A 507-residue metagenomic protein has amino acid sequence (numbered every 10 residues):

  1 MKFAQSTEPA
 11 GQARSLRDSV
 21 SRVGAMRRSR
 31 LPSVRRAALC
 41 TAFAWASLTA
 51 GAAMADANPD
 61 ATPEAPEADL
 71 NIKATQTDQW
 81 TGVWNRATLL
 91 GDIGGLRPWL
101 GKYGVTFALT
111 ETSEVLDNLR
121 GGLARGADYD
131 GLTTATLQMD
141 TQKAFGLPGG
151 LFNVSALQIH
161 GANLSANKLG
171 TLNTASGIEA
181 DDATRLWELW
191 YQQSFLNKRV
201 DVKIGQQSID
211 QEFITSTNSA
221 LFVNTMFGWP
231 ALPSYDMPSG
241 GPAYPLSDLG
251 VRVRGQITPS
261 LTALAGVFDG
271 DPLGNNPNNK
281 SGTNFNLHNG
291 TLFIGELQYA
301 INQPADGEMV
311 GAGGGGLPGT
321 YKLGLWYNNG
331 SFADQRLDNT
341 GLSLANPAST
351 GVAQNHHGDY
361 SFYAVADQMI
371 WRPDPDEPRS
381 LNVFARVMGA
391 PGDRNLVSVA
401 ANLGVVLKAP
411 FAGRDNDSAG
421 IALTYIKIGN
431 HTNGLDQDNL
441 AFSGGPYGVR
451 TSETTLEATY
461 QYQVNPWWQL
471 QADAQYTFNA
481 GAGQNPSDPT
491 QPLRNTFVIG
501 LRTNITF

Functional and structural regions predicted by a protein language model:
K2-A4, S19-R28, C40-T112, N118 (+2 more regions): N-terminal periplasmic/intermembrane-space "pro-region" immediately following the signal or transit peptide
G91-F107, D140-F152, L196-R199, S260 (+4 more regions): Short loop/turn motifs that connect adjacent beta-strands in outer-membrane beta-barrel proteins
F107-V115, F152-Q158, V202-Q206, A263-D269 (+7 more regions): Transmembrane beta-barrel strands of outer-membrane/channel proteins
L109, A135-T141, E188-Q193, V251-G255 (+6 more regions): Residues on the lipid-exposed face of transmembrane beta-strands in outer-membrane beta-barrel proteins
G126-P272, N395-N402, P410-L435: Outer membrane beta-barrel
S234-P373, P378-V383, V387-A390, L407: Signature for the C-terminal beta-barrel architecture of outer-membrane proteins
E296-Y299, G324-H356, R372, P391-G481 (+3 more regions): Outer membrane beta-barrel transmembrane domains
L493-F507: Outer-membrane beta-barrel "beta-signal"
